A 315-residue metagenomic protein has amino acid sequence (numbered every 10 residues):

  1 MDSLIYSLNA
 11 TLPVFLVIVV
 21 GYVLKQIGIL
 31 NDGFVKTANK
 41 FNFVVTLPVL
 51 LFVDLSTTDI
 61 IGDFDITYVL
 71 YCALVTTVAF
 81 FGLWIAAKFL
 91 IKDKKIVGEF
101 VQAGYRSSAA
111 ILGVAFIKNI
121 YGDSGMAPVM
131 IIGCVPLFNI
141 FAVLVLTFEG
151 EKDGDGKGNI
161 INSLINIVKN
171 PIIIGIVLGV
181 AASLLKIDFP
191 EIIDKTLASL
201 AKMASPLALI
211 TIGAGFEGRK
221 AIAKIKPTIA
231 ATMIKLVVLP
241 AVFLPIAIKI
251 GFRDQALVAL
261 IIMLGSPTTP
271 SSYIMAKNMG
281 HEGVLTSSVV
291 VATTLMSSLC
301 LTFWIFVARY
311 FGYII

Functional and structural regions predicted by a protein language model:
M1-I315: Alpha-helical transmembrane segments of multi-pass small-molecule/ion transporters
